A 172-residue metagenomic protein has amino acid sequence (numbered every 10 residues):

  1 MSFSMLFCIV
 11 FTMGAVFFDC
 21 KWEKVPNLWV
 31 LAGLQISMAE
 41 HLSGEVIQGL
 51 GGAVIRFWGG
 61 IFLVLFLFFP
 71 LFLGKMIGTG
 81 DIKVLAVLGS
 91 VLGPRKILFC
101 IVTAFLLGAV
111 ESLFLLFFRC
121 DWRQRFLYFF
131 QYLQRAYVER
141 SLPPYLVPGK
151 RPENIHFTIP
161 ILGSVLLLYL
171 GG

Functional and structural regions predicted by a protein language model:
M1-G172: A membrane-topology feature that recognizes alpha-helical transmembrane segments and their immediate juxtamembrane
